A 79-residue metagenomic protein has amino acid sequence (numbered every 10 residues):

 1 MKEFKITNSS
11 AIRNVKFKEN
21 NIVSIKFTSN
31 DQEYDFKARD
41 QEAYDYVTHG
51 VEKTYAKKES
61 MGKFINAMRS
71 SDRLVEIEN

Functional and structural regions predicted by a protein language model:
K2-N79: Acidic/histidine-enriched, beta-strand-rich ligand/metal-binding domains
